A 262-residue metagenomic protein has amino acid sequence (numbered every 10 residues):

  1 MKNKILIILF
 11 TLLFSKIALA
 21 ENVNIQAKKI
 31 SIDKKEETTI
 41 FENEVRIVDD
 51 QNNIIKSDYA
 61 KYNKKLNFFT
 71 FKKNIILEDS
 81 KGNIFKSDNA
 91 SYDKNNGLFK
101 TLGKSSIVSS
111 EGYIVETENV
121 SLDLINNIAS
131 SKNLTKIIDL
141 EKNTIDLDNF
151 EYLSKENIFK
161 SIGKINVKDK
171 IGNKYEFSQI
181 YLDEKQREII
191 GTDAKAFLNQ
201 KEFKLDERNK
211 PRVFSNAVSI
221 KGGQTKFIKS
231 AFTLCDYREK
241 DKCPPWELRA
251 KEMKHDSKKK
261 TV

Functional and structural regions predicted by a protein language model:
K4-F14: Sec-dependent N-terminal signal peptides
A20-V262: Structural signature for solvent-exposed beta-strand/loop edge elements and short helix-capping sites, enriched
